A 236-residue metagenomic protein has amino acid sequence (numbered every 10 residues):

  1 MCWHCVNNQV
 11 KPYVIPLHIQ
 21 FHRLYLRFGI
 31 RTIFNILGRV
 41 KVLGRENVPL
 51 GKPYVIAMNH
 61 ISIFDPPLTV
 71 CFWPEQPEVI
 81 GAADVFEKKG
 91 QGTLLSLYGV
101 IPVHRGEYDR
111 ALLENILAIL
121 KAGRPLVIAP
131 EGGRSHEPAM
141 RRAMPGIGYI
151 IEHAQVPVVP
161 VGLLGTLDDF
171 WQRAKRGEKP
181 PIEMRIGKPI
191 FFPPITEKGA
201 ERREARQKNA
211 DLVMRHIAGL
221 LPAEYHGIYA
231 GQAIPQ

Functional and structural regions predicted by a protein language model:
C2-F21, A111-Q236: Non-catalytic C-terminal accessory region of glycerolipid acyltransferases and related lyso-lipid remodeling enzymes
C2-G44, L68, K88-Y98: A transmembrane-helix-recognition feature enriched in membrane-embedded lipid enzymes and envelope glyco-/phospholipid
G29-R31, L97-V103, P130-R134: Short, basic, glycine/proline-bearing loop/turn elements
N35, P49-E107: Catalytic core of membrane glycerolipid acyltransferases/transacylases, capturing the structured, soluble-facing
K41, E107-L112: Glycine-rich, highly charged phosphate/nucleotide-binding loops
V42, V79, V100-P102, V158 (+1 more regions): Conserved beta-strand scaffold positions in the cores of enzyme catalytic domains, especially in NTP/NDP-utilizing
E46, A83, H104, G162 (+1 more regions): Residues at the C-termini of beta-strands that transition into short coil/loop
E46-P49, L117-A118: Short amphipathic alpha-helix with an adjacent loop that forms part of the alpha/beta core around
